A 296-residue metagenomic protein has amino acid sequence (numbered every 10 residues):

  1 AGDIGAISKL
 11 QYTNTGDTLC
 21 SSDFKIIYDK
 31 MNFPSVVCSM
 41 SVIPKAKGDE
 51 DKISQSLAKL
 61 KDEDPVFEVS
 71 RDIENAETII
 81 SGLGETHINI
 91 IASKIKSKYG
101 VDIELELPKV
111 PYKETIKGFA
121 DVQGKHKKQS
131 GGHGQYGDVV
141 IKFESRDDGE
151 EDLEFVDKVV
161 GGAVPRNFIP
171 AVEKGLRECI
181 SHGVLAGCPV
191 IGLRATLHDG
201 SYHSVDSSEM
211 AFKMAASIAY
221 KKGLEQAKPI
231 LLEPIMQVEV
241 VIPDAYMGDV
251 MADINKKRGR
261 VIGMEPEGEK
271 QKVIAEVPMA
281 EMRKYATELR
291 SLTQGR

Functional and structural regions predicted by a protein language model:
A1-R296: Accessory interaction regions appended to the cores of large information-processing enzymes
